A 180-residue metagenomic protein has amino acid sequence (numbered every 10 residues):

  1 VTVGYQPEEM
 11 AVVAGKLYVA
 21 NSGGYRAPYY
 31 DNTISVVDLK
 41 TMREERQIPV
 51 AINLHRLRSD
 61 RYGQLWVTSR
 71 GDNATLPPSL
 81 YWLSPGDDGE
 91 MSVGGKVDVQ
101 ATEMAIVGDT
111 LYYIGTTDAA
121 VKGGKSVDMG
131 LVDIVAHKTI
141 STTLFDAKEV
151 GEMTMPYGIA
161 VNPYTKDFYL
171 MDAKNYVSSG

Functional and structural regions predicted by a protein language model:
V1-G180: Predominantly soluble domains enriched in secretory-pathway, periplasmic, or organellar proteins
